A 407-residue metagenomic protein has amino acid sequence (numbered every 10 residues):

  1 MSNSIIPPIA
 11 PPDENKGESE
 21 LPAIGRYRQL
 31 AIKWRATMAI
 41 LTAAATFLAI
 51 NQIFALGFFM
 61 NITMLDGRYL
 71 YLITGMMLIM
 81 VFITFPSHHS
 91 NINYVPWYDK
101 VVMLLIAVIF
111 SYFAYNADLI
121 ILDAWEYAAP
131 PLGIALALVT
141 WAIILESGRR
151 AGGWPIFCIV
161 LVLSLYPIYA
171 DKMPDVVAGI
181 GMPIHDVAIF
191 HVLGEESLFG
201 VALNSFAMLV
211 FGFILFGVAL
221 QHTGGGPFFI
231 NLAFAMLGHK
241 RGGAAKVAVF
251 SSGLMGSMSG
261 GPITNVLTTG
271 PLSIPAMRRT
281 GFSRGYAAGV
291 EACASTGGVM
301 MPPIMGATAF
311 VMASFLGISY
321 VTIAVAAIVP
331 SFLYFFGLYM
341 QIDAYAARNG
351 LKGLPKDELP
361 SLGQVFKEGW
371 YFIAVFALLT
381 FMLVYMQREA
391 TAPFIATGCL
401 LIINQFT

Functional and structural regions predicted by a protein language model:
M1-A128, I134-L138: Conserved, well-structured core domains of diverse proteins
S2-A36, V325-T407: Long, contiguous bundles of hydrophobic transmembrane helices that form the permeation core of multi-pass
Q29-I32, N91-V101, A128, A235 (+3 more regions): Membrane-interface segments at loop-to-transmembrane junctions
I32-A39, V95-V101, R149-V160, T322 (+1 more regions): Alpha-helical transmembrane segments and their helix-start/interface "positive-inside/aromatic belt" motifs in integral
I40-F47, M60-N61, T280, R284-A344 (+2 more regions): Membrane-core helix-loop-helix motifs of multi-pass transport proteins
L41-F54, T74-T84, L105-F113, V139-S147 (+7 more regions): Hydrophobic core segments of alpha-helical transmembrane domains in multi-pass membrane transport and ion-translocation
N61-D66, N91-V95, I121-L215, L232 (+2 more regions): Hydrophobic transmembrane alpha-helices of multi-pass solute/ion transporters
I230-G298, I304: Hydrophobic transmembrane alpha-helices that form the pore/transport pathway of multi-pass ion and small-solute
